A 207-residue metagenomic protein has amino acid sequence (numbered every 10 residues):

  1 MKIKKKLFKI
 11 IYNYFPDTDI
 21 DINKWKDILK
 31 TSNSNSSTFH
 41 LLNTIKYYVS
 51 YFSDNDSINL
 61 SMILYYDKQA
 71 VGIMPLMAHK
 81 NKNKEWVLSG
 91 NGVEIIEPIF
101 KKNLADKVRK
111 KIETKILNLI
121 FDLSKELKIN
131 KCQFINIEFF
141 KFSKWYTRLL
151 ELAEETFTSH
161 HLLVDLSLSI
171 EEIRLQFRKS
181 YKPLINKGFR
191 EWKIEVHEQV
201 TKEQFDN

Functional and structural regions predicted by a protein language model:
M1-N23, I28, R148-N207: Acyltransferase donor/substrate-recognition loop-hinge adjacent to the catalytic core
Y12-D17, K46-N118: Conserved donor-binding loop and adjoining core beta-sheet/short helix segment in diverse acyl/aminoacyl transferases
L29-S32, Y48-V49, I120-L127: Hydrophobic, Leu/Ile/Phe/Ala-enriched alpha-helical segments that form helix-helix packing faces
T31-D54: Short, basic/aromatic recognition patches
N59, I95, I129-K131, S159-H161 (+1 more regions): Extracellular structured ligand-interaction cores
I63, G72-P75, K128-N136, L163 (+1 more regions): A structural signal for short, well-ordered beta-strand segments and their strand-loop junctions that often border
M77-N81, I95, I137-F142, S169 (+1 more regions): Short, solvent-exposed loop/turn segments at secondary-structure junctions
K111-T158: Non-catalytic accessory segments adjacent to catalytic cores
